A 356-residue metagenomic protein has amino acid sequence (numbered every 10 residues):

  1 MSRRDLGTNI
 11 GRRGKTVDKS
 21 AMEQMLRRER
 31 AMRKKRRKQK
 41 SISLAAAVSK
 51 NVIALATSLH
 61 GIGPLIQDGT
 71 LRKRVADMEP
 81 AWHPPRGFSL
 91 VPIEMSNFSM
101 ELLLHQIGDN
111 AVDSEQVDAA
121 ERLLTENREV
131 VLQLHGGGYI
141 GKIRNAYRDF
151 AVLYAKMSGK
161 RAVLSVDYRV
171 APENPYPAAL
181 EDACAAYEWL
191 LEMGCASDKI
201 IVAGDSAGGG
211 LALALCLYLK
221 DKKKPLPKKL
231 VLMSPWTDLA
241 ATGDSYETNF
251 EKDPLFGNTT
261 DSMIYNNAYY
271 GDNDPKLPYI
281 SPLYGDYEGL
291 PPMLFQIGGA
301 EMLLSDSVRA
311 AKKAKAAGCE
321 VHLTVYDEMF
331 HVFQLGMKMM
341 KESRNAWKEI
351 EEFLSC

Functional and structural regions predicted by a protein language model:
M1-A119: A glycine/proline-hinged amphipathic helix-loop "lid/cap" segment that gates access to hydrophobic ligand pockets
G7, G11-T16, S89-C356: Alpha/beta-hydrolase superfamily serine-hydrolase fold, recognizing
